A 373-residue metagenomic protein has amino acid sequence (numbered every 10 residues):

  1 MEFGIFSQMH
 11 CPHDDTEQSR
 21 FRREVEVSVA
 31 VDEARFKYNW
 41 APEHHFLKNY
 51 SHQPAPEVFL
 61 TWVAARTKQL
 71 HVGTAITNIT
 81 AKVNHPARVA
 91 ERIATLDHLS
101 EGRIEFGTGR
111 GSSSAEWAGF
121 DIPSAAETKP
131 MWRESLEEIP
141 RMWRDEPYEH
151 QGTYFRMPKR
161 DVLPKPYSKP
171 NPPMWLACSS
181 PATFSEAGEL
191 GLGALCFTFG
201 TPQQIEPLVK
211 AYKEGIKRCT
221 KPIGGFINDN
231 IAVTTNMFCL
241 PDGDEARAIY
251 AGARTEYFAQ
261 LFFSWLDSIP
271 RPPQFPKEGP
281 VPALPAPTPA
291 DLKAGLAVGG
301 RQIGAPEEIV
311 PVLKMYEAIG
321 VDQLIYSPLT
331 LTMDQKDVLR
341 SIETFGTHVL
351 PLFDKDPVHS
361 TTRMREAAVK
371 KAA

Functional and structural regions predicted by a protein language model:
M1-T74, K169-P172, R363-A368, A373: N-terminal beta1-alpha1-beta2 module of alpha/beta enzyme domains
E2-G4, K37-Y38, Q69-I76, R103-G107 (+4 more regions): Structural preference for beta-strand elements that scaffold enzyme active sites
E2-S19, I79-H150, A194-E206, A251: Flexible, glycine-rich active-site loops centered on histidine and acidic residues that chelate a metal or position
F3, V31, R35, E43 (+11 more regions): Conserved, mostly hydrophobic/aromatic
S7-R22, I76-A87, S168-S179, M237-L240 (+1 more regions): Active-site mouth loops of central-metabolism enzymes
D32-E33, L60-Q69, I93-I104, G188-E189 (+2 more regions): Acidic (Asp/Glu)-rich catalytic clusters
Y38-V63, N78-T80, S112, E116-W117 (+2 more regions): Glycine-rich, proline-tolerant flexible connector loops at the mouths of alpha/beta enzymes
A126-V162, Q203-V321, D354-A373: An alpha-helical appendage that flanks or caps ligand/catalytic pockets
